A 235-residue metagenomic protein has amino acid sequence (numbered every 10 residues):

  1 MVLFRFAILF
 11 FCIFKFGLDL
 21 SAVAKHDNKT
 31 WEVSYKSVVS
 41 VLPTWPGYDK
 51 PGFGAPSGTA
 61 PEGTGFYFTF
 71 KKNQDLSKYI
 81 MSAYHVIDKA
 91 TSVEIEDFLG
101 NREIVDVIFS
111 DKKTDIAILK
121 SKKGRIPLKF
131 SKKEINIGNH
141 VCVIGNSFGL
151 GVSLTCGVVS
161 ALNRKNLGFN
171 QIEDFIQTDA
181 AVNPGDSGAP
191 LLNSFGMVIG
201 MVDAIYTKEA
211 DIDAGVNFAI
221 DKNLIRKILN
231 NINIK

Functional and structural regions predicted by a protein language model:
V2-L9: Sec-dependent signal peptide recognition, specifically the positively charged N-region followed immediately by
F10-L20: Hydrophobic h-region of N-terminal signal peptides that target proteins for export in Gram-negative bacteria
L20-D75, Y79-I80, S92, K227-N231: N-terminal activation segment of mature serine protease catalytic domains
H26-K29, M81, K129-F130, Q177 (+1 more regions): A structural connector/turn signal
T30-W31, S57, I108-F109, K132 (+1 more regions): Short secondary-structure boundary/capping segments
Y35-D49, P56-G58, K120-P127, L154-N231: Active-site region of chymotrypsin-like
P46-G47, E62, T69, Q74-G145 (+2 more regions): Conserved active-site neighborhood of the chymotrypsin/trypsin-like protease fold
G65, V93, E103-D106, G157 (+2 more regions): Small-residue-enriched segments and motifs
